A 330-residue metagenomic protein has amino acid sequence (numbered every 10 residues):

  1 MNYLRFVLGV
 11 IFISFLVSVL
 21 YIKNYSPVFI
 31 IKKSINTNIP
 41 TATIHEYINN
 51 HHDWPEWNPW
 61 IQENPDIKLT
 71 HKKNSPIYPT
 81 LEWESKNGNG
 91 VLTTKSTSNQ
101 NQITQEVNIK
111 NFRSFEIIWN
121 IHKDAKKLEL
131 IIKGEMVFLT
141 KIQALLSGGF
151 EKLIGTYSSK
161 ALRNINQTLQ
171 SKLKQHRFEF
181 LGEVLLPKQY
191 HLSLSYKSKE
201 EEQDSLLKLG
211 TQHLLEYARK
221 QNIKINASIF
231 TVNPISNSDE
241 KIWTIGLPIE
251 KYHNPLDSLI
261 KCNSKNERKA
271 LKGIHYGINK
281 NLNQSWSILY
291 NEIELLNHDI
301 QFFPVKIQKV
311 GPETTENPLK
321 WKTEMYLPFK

Functional and structural regions predicted by a protein language model:
Y3-L8, N38, D53-W57, E63-F112 (+4 more regions): Glycine-rich portal/gate segments that line the openings of hydrophobic small-molecule binding cavities
F6-I22: Hydrophobic membrane-insertion alpha-helices, especially the h-region of bacterial N-terminal signal peptides
S18-K33: Aromatic-capped interface at the extracytoplasmic side of an N-terminal signal-anchor transmembrane helix
V19, P65, K73-S75, E106 (+1 more regions): A solvent-exposed interaction/effector surface
F29, K33-N36, L146, F150: Juxtamembrane interface helices immediately C-terminal to a transmembrane segment
K32-H52: Short extracytoplasmic/periplasmic juxtamembrane "stem" segments immediately C-terminal to an N-terminal membrane anchor
K32-S34, N89-V91, S114-I118: Well-ordered beta-strand positions in beta-sheet-rich domains
E46-Y47, W57, S285-I288: Generic alpha-helical secondary-structure signal
